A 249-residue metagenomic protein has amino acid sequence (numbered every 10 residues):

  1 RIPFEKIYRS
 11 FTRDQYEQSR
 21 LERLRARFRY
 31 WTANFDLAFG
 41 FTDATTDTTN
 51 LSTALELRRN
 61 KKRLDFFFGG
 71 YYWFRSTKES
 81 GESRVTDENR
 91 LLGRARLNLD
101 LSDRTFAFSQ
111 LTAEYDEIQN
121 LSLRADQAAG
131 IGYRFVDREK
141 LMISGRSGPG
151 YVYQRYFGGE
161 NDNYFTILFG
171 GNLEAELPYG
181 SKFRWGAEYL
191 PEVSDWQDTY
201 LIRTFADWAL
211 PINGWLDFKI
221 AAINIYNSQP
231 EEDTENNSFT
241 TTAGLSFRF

Functional and structural regions predicted by a protein language model:
R1-T42, D47-T48, S52-E56: Compositionally biased alpha-helical segments
E22-A26, G40-T46, S80-T86, D116-S122 (+4 more regions): Outer-membrane beta-barrel domain signature
F35-F39, T53-R59, A95-L99, A129-Y133 (+6 more regions): Residues on the lipid-exposed face of transmembrane beta-strands in outer-membrane beta-barrel proteins
F39-D43, K61, Y72-S76, A113-E117 (+5 more regions): Transmembrane beta-strands of outer-membrane beta-barrel pores
D47-L51, D87-L91, L123-Q127, L141 (+3 more regions): Residues that define the transmembrane beta-barrel architecture of outer-membrane proteins
K62-F68, D103-A107, R138-I143, L177-F183 (+1 more regions): Repeated loop/turn-to-beta-strand initiation elements of outer-membrane beta-barrel proteins
K140-P191: Detector for outer-membrane/organellar transmembrane beta-barrel domains, recognizing the amphipathic beta-strand
S194-F249: Predominantly the C-terminal beta-signal and adjacent terminal strand-loop region of outer-membrane beta-barrel
